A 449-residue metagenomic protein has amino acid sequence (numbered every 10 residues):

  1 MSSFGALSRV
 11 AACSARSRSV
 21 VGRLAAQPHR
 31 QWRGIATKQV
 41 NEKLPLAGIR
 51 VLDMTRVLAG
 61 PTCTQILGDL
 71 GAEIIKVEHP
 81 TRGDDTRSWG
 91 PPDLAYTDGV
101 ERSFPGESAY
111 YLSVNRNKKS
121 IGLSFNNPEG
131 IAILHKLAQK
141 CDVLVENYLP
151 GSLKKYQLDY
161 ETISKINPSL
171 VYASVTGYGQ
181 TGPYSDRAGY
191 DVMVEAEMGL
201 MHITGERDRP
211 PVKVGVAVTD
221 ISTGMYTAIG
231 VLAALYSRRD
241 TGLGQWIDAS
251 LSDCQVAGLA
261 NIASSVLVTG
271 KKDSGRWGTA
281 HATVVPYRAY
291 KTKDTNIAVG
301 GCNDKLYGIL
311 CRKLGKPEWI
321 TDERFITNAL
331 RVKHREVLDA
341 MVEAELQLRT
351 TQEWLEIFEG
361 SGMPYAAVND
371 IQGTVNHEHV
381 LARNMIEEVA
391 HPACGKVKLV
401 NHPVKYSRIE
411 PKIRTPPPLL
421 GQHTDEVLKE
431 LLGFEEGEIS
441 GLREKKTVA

Functional and structural regions predicted by a protein language model:
S2-G230, A234-D240, L419, E426-A449: N-terminal helix-loop segment corresponding to the beta1-alpha1 unit of nucleotide/adenylate-binding folds
E42, I326, C394-G441: Flexible, small-/acidic-enriched active-site or ligand-binding loops
T81, Y178-G179, L251-V256, D294 (+3 more regions): Glycine-rich beta-alpha junction loops
Q180, D208-V216, R239-Q255, K271-A282 (+1 more regions): Conserved Rossmann-fold dehydrogenase catalytic segment
P211-S222, G244-W246, W277-Y287, N296-A298 (+2 more regions): A short glycine-threonine-serine/GTX helix/turn-capping micro-motif
G224-Q245, A257-G270, C311-E318: Oxidoreductase and adenylate-handling cofactor-binding alpha/beta cores
V285-S361, Y365: Aromatic-enriched alpha-helical interface/lid elements that frame and gate functional surfaces
G360-R414: A glycine-rich dinucleotide-binding beta-alpha-beta segment and adjacent secondary-structure elements that constitute
